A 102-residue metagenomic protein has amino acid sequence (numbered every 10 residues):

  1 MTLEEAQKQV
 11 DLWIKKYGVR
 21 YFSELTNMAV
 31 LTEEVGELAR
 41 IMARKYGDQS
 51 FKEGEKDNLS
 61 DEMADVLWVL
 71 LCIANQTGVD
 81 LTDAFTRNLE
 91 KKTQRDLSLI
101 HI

Functional and structural regions predicted by a protein language model:
M1-Q49: Extended low-complexity intrinsically disordered regions
K16, K91-K92: A short structural micro-motif
F22-T26, E53-D61: Residues at secondary-structure transition points
L31-L38, K56-V79: An amphipathic alpha-helical micro-motif enriched in hydrophobic residues with embedded/adjacent acidic residues
D48-E55, R87: Short linear capping/connector segments at secondary-structure termini
T77-T82, N88-L89: C-terminal structural segments of small proteins and small subunits
T86, T93-S98: Preference for long, well-ordered alpha-helical segments
I100-I102: Conserved small/polar residues in nucleotide/adenosyl-binding loops
